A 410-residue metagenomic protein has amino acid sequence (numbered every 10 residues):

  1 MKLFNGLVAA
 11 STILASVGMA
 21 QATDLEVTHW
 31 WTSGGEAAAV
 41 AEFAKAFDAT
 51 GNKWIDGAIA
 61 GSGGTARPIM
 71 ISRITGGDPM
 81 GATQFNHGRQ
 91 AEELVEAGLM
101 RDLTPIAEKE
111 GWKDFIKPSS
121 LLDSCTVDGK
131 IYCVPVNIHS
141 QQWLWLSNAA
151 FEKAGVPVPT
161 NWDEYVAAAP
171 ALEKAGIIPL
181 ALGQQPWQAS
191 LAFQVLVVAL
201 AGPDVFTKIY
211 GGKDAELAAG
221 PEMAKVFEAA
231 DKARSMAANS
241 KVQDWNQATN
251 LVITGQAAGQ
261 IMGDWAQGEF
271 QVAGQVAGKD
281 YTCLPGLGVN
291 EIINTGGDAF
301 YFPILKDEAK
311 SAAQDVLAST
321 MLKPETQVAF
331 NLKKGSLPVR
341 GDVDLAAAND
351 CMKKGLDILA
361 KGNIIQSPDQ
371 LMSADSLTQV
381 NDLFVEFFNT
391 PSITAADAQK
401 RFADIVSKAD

Functional and structural regions predicted by a protein language model:
Q21-A97, K109-G111, V158, A309 (+1 more regions): Conserved N-terminal structural module of periplasmic/extracytoplasmic solute-binding proteins
T23, K45, T50, A154 (+1 more regions): Extracytoplasmic/periplasmic substrate-recognition and gating elements
W30, A192-V195, F227-A309: Extracytoplasmic/periplasmic substrate-binding proteins
T75, E152, I358-D410: Conserved C-terminal helix/tail region of periplasmic/extracytoplasmic solute-binding proteins
G88-Q141, V166, A192-Q194: Hinge/lid segment of periplasmic solute-binding proteins
K117, Y281-L284, N331-D382, E386: Long, aromatic- and glycine/proline-rich binding clefts that accommodate carbohydrate-like moieties
D128, Y132-V136, V166-G212, A257: Extracytoplasmic/periplasmic solute-binding protein
A169, G211-K241: Glycine-centered hinge/linker elements that transmit conformational signals in sensory and ligand-binding systems
